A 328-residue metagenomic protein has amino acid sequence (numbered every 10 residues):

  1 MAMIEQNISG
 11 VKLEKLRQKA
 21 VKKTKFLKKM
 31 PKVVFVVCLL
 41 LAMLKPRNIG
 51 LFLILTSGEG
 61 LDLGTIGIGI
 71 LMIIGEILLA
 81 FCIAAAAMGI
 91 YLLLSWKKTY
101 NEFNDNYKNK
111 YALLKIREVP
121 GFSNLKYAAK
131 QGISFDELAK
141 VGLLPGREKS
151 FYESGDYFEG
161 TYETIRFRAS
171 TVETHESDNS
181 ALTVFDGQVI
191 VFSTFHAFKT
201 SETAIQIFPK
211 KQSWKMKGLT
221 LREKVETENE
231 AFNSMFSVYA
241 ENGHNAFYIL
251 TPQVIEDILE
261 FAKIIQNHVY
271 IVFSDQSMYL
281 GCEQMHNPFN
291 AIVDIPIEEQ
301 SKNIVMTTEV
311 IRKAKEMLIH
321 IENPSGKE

Functional and structural regions predicted by a protein language model:
M1-M30: Cytosolic juxtamembrane N-terminal segments of multi-pass membrane proteins
A2-L13, F103-V119: Juxtamembrane membrane-interface segments of multi-pass membrane proteins
K15, F26, L113, R117-P120 (+1 more regions): Charged, low-complexity intrinsically disordered regions
V21, K25, L61, T65-M72 (+2 more regions): Membrane-helix interfacial "entry" motifs
K28-L51: Canonical alpha-helical transmembrane segments of integral membrane proteins
V37-L44, F81-Y91: Alpha-helical transmembrane segments
N48-L53, S57-A84: Hydrophobic alpha-helical transmembrane segments
A85-Y111: Transmembrane-cytosolic junction motif
